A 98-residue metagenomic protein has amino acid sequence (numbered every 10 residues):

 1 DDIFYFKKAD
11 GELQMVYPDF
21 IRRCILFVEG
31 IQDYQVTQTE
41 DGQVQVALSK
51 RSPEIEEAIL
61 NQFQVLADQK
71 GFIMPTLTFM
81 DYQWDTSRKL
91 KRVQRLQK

Functional and structural regions predicted by a protein language model:
D1-K98: Active-site glycine/GP-rich loop and adjacent strand/helix microenvironment that borders small-molecule binding pockets
